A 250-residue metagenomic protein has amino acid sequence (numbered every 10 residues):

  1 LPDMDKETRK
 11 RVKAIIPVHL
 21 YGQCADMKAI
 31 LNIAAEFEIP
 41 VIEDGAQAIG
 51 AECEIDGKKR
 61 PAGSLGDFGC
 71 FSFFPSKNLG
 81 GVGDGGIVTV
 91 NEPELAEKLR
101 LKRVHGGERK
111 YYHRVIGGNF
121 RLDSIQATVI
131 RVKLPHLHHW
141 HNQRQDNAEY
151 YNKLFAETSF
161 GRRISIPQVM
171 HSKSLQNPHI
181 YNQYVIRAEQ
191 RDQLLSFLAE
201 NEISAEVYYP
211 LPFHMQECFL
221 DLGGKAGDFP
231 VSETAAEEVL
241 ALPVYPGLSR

Functional and structural regions predicted by a protein language model:
P2-K10, A14-V18, Q23, M27-A29 (+4 more regions): PLP-dependent aminotransferase class I/II
V18, G22, A46, G86: Conserved phosphate-binding and hydrolysis motifs of nucleotide-dependent enzymes
I39-P40: Hydrophobic "anchor" residues on beta-strands that sit immediately upstream of conserved functional sites
E43-G80, R109-R114: Conserved active-site segment immediately N-terminal to the catalytic lysine that forms the internal aldimine
A46-Q47, F74, D84, R100-V104 (+1 more regions): Histidine-centered beta-alpha loop that forms part of the nucleotide-sugar donor binding/catalytic region in diverse
G69, G86-V88, Y184: Well-ordered beta-strand positions enriched in small/hydrophobic/aromatic, beta-favoring residues
G81-G85, I130: Adenylate-forming
